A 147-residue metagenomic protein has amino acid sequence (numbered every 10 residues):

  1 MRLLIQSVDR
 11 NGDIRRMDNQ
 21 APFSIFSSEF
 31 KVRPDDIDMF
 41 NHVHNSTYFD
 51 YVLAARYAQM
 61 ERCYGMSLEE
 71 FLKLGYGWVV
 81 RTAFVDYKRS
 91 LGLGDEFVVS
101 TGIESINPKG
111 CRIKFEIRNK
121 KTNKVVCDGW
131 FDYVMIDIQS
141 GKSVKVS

Functional and structural regions predicted by a protein language model:
R2-R81, I136-S147: Hot-dog-fold acyl-thioester-processing enzymes
M60-C111, C127-G129: Hydrophobic beta-strand-centered segment that forms part of the acyl-chain substrate-binding groove
V85, F115-I117, F131-Y133: Hydrophobic/aromatic beta-strand elements that line small-molecule binding cavities or substrate pockets in beta-rich
S105, N119, V134-M135: PAS-family sensory domains and close relatives that share small-molecule sensor folds
K121-N123, Q139: Solvent-exposed strand-loop boundary residues in beta-sheet-rich modules
V125-C127, S143: Residue-level detector of beta-propeller blades
G129-F131, S147: Short hydrophobic alpha-helix segments
